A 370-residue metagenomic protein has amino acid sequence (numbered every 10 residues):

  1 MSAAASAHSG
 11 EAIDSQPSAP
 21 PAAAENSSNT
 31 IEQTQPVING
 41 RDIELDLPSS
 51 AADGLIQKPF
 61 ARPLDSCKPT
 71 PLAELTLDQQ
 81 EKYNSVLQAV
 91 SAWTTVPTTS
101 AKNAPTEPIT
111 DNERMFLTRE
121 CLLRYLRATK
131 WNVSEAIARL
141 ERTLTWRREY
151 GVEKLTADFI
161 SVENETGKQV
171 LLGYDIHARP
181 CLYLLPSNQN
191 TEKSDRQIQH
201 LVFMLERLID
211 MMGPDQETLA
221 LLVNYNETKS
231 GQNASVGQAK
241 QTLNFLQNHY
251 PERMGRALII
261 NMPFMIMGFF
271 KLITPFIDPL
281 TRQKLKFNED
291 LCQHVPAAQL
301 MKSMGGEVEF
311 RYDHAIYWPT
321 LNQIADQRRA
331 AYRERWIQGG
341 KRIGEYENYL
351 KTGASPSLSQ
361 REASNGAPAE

Functional and structural regions predicted by a protein language model:
M1-E370: Basic, amphipathic alpha-helical/coil surface patches used to engage anionic, phosphate-bearing ligands and membranes
